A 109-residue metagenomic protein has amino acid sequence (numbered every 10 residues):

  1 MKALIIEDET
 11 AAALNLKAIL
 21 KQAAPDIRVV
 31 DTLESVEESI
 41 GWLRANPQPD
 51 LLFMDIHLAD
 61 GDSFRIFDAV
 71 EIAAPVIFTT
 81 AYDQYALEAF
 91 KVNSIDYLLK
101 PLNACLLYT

Functional and structural regions predicted by a protein language model:
M1-K2: Non-catalytic signal-transmission and effector/linker regions of two-component phosphorelay proteins
E7: Conserved acidic carboxylate
T10-L14, A86: Charged phosphotransfer/docking patches of two-component systems
L14-A18, Q22: Charged docking surfaces used in two-component/phosphorelay signaling
K17, T32-L51: Acidic, metal-coordinating helix/loop segments flanking the phosphotransfer/catalytic sites of two-component signaling
A24, A45-N46, K91: Alpha-helix termination/capping residues and helix-transition junctions
A24-V30: A generic structural motif
P49-L107: CheY-like receiver
